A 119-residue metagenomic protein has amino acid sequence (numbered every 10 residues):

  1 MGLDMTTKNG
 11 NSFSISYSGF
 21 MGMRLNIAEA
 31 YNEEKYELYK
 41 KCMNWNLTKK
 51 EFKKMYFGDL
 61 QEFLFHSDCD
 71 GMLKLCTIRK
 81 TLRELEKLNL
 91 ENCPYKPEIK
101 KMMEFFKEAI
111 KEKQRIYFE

Functional and structural regions predicted by a protein language model:
M1-E119: Acidic (Asp/Glu-rich) sequence patches and key acidic residues that form negatively charged surfaces used
